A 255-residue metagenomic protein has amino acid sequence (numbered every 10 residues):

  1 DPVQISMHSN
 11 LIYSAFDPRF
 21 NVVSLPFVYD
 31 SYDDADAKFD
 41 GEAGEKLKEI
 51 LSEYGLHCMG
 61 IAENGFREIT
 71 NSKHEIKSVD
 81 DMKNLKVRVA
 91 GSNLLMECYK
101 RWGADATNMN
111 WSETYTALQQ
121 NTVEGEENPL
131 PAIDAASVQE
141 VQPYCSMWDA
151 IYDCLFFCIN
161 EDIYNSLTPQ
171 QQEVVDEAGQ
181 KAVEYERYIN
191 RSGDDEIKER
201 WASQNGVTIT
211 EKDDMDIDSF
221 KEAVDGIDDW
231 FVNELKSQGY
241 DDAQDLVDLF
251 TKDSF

Functional and structural regions predicted by a protein language model:
D1-D34, A43, L51-F255: N-terminal secretory/targeting leader peptides
